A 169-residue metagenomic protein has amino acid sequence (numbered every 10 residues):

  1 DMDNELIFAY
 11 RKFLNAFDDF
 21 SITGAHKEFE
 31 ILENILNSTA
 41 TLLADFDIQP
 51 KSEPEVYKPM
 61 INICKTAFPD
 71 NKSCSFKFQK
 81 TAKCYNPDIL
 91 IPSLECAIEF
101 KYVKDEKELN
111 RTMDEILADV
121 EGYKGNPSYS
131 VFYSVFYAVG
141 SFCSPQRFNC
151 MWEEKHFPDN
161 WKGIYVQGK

Functional and structural regions predicted by a protein language model:
D1-A25: Internal, Lys/Arg-enriched amphipathic helical interaction segments that engage polyanionic partners
I31-C74: Acidic-basic catalytic patches of nuclease active cores, encompassing PD-(D/E)XK and other metal-cofactor nuclease
M60, I89-I91, E95-D105: Conserved catalytic cores of phosphodiester-cleaving nucleases, focusing on short active-site segments
A67, G125-N126, K155-P158: Alpha-helix C-cap/termination motif
D70-S93: Active-site metal-binding core of divalent-cation-utilizing nuclease and nuclease-like domains
V103-Q146: Catalytic cores of nucleic-acid endonucleases
Y137-K169: Domain-level recognition of nuclease-like catalytic cores that cleave nucleotide substrates
